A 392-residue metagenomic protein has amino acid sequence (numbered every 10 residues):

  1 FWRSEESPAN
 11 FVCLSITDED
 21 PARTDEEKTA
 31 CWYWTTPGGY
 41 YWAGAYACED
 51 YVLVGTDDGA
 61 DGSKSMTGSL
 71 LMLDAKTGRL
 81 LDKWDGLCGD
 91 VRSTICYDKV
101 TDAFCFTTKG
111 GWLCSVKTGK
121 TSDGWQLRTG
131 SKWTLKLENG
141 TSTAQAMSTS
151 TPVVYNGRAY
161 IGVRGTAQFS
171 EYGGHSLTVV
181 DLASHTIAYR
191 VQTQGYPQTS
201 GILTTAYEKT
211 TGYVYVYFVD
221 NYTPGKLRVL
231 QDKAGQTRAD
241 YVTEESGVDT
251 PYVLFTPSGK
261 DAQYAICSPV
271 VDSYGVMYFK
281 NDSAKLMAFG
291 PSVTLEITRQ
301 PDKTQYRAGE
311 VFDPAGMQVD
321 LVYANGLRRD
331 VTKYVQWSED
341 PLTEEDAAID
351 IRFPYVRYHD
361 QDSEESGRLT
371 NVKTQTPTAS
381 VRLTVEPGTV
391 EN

Functional and structural regions predicted by a protein language model:
F1-S292, T389-E391: Extracytoplasmic/lumenal domain signature
T36, M72, L87, T193 (+5 more regions): Hydrophobic residues in beta-strands and at strand termini
T67, L81, S292, P314 (+2 more regions): Surface-exposed or flexible loop/turn and strand-edge residues in extracellular/cell-surface modules
L71, T178, Q318-L321, D350-R352: Residue-level detector of beta-strand face positions
V191, T376-T378: Short Trp-Ser/Thr-centered turn/loop motifs at beta-strand boundaries
T294-R328: Solvent-exposed, low-complexity, repeat-rich "mucin-like" stalks and linkers
T304, G326-Q375, L383: Serine/threonine-rich, repeat-prone extracellular segments and beta-strand-based repeat modules of secreted/surface
V381-P387: Interdomain boundary/hinge segments at the C-termini of tandem beta-sandwich modules
